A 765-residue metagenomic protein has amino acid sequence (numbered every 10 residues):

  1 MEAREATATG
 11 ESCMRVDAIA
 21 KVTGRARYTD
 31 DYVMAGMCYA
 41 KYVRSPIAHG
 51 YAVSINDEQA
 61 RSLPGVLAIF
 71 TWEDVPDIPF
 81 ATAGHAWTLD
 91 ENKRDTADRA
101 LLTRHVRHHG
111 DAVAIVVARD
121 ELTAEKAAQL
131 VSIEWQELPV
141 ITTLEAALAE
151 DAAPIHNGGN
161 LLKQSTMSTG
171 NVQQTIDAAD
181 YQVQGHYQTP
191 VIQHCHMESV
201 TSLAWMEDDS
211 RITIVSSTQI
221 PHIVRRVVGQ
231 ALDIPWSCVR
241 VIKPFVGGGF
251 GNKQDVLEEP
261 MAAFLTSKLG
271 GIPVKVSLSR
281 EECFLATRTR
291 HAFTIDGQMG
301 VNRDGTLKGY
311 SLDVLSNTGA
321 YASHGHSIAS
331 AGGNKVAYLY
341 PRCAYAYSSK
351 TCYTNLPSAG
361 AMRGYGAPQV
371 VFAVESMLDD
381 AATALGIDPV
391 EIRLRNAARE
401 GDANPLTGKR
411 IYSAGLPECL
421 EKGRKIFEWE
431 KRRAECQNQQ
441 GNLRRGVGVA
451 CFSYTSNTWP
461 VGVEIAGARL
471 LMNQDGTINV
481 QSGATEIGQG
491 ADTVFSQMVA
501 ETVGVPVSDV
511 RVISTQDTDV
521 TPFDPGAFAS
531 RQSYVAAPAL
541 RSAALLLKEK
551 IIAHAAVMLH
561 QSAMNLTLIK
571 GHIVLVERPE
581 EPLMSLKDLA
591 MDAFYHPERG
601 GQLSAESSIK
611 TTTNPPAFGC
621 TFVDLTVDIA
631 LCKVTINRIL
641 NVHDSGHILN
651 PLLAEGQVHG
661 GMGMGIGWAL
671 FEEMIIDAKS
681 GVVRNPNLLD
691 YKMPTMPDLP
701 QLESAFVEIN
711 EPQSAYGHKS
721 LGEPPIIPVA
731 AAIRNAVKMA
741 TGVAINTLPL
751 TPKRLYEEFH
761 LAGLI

Functional and structural regions predicted by a protein language model:
M1-Q164, Q182-G185: Flexible, low-hydrophobicity surface segments
E11, D17-A20, L89-K93, L161-S202 (+5 more regions): Glycine-rich loop/linker segments at domain edges
V16-A20, Q129-T142, Q219-P221, R226 (+6 more regions): Extended active-site and interfacial segments that coordinate phosphate-rich ligands in large catalytic machineries
L63, W72-E73, D233-C238, S267-K275 (+5 more regions): C-terminal catalytic domains of large/alpha subunits in multi-subunit enzymes
P79-G84, A127-L130, C195, S216 (+13 more regions): Short acidic, glycine/serine/threonine-rich loops at helix termini
T103, E198-L203, T294, G446 (+3 more regions): Short glycine-rich loop/turn motifs
Q219, N457-N479: Active-site-adjacent "gating/activation" loops or surface patches in catalytic cores
G249-S277, A491-V499: Thiamine diphosphate
